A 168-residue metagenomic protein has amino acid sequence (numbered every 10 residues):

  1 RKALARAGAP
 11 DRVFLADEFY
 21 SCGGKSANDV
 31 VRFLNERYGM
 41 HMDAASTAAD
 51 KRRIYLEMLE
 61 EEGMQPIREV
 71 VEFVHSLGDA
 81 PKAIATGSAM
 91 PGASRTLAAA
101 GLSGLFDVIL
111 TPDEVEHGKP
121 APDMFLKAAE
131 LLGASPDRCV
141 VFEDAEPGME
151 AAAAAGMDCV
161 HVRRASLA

Functional and structural regions predicted by a protein language model:
R1-D17, A154: Active-site neighborhood of HAD-like aspartate-dependent phosphohydrolases
A3-A5, S26-M42, T96, A128-A129: Helix-loop "lid/cap" segments that line or gate small-molecule binding pockets
R6-R12, G39-H41, G101-L105, G133-A134: Short helix-capping segments at alpha-helix termini
P10, N35-E72: Metal-dependent phosphoesterase signature
S26-D29, Q65, P91-G92, E146-P147: Short alpha-helical
E57-I84, M90, S94: Short, acidic loop-to-helix structural element flanking the phosphoryl-transfer center in phosphate-processing enzymes
V71-E72, S76, M90-A168: Asp-based, Mg2+/Mn2+-dependent phosphohydrolase catalytic module
